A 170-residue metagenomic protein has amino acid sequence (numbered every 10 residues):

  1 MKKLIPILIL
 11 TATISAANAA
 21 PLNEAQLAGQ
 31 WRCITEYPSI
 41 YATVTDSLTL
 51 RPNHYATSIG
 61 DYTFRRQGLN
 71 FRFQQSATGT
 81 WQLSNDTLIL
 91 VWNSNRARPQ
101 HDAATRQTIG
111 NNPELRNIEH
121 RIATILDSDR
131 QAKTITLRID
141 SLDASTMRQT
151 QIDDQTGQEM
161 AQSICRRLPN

Functional and structural regions predicted by a protein language model:
L4-I14: Sec-dependent N-terminal signal peptides
A17-T78, Q82-S84, I89-N170: Lipid interaction determinants
